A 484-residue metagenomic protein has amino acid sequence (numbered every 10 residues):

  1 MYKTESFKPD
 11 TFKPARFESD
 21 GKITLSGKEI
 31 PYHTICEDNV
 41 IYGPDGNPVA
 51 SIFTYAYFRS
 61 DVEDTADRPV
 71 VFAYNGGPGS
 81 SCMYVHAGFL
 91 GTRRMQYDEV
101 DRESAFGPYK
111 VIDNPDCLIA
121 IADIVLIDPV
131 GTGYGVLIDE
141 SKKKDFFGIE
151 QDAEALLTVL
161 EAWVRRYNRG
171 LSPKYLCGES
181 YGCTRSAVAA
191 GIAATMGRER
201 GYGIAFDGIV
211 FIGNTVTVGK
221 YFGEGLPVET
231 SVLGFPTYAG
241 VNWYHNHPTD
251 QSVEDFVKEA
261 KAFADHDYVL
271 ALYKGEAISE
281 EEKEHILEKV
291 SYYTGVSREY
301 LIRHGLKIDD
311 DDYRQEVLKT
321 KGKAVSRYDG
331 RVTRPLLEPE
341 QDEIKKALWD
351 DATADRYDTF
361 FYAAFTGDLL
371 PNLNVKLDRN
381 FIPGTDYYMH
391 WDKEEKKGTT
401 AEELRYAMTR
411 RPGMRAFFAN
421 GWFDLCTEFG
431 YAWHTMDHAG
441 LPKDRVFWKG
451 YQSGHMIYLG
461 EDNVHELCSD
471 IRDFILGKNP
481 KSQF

Functional and structural regions predicted by a protein language model:
Y2-T4, G46-D145: N-terminal cap/lid subdomain of alpha/beta-hydrolase-fold enzymes
R94-Q96, A190, A194-Y293: A catalytic-pocket lid/entrance helix-loop region that shapes and gates access to the active site across common
I119-A120, P129, F146-R166: Alpha/beta-hydrolase active-site loop
R169-Y181: Alpha/beta-hydrolase fold nucleophile elbow
G275-C426: Alpha/beta-hydrolase fold catalytic core
M414, E428-H438: Short alpha-helix in the alpha/beta-hydrolase fold that links the catalytic acid
G440-M456: Catalytic histidine neighborhood in serine/cysteine hydrolases with alpha/beta-hydrolase-type architecture
G454-V464: Catalytic histidine-centered segment of alpha/beta-hydrolase-like enzymes
